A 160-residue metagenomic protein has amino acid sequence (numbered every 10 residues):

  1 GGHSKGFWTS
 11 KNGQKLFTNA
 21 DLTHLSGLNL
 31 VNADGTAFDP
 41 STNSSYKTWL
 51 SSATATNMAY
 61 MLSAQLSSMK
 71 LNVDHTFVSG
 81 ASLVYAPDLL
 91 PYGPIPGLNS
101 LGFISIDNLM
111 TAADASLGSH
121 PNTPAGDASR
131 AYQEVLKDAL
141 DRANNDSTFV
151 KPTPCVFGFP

Functional and structural regions predicted by a protein language model:
G1-P160: Soluble extracellular-acting proteins and domains
